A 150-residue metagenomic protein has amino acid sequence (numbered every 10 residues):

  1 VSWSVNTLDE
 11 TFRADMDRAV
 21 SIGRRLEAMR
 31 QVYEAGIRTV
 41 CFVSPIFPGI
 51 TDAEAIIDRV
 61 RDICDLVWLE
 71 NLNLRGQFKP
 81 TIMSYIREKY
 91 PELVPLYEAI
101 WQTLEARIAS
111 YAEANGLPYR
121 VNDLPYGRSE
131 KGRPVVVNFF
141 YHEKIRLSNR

Functional and structural regions predicted by a protein language model:
V1-Y111: Conserved AdoMet/S-adenosylmethionine-binding subsite of the radical SAM
K79-R150: C-terminal accessory extensions appended to soluble enzyme cores
